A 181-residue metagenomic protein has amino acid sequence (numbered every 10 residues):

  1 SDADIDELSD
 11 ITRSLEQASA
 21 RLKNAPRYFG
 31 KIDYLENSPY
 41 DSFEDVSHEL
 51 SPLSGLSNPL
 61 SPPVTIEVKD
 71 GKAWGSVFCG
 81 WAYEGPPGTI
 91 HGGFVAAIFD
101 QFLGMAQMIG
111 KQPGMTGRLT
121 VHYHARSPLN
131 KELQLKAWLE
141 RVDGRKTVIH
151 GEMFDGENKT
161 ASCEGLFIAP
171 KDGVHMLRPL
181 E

Functional and structural regions predicted by a protein language model:
S1, P52-T89: Catalytic strand-loop segment that frames the active site of acyl-thioester-processing enzymes
S1-S42, S127-L129, E140-E181: HotDog/MaoC-like acyl-thioester-processing domains
A3, Q101-Q134: Hydrophobic beta-strand-centered segment that forms part of the acyl-chain substrate-binding groove
Y28, I32-D70: N-terminal structural module
P63-T65, K136-L139, E164: Short, surface-exposed charged micro-motifs
V68-K72, I90-P113: Active-site helix/loop of acyl-thioester processing domains in fatty-acid/polyketide metabolism, spanning hotdog-fold
P87-G88, G92, R126: Alpha-helix N-cap/helix-initiation motif
